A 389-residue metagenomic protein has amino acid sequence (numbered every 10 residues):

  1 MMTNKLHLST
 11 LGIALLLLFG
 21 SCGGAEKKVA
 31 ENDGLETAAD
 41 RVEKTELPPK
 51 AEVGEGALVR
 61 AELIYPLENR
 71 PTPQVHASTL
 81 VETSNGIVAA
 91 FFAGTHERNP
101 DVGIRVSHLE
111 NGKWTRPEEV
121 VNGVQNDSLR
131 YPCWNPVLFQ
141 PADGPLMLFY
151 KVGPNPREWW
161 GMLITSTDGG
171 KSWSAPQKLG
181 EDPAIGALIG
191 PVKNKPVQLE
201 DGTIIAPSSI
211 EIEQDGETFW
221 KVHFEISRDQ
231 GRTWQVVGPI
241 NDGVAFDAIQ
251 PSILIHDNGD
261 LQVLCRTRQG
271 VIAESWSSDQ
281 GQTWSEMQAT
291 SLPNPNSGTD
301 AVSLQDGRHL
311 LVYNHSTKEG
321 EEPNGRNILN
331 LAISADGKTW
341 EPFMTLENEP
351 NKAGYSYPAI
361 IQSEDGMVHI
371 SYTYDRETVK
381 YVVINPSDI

Functional and structural regions predicted by a protein language model:
M2-L11: Bacterial N-terminal signal peptides that target proteins for export
L18-S21: C-terminal motif of bacterial Sec signal peptides marking the signal peptidase cleavage site
G23-I389: Asp-box/BNR beta-propeller blade signature and adjacent active/binding-site loops in extracellular glycan-interacting
